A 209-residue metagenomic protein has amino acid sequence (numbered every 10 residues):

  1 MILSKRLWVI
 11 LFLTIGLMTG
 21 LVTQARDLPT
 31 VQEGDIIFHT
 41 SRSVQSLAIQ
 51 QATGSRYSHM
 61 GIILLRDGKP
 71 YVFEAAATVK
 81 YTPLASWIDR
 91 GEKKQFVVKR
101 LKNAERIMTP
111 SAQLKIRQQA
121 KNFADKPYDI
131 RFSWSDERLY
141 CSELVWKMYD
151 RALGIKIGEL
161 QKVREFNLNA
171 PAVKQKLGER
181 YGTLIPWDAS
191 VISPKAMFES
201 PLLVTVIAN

Functional and structural regions predicted by a protein language model:
M1-V9: Bacterial N-terminal signal peptides that target proteins for export
V9-G20: Bacterial N-terminal signal peptides
L21-N209: Cysteine-nucleophile amide-bond enzymes
